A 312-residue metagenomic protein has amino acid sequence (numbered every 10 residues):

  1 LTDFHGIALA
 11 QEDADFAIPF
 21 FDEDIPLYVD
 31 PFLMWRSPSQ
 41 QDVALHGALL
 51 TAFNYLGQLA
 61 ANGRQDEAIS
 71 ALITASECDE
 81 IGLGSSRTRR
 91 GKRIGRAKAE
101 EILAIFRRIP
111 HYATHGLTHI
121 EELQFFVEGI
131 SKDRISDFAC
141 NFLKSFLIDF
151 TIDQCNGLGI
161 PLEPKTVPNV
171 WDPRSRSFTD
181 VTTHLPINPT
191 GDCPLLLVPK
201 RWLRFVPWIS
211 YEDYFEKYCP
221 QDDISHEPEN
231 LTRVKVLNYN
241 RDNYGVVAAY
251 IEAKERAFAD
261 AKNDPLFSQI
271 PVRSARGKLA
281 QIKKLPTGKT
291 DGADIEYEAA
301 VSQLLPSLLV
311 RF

Functional and structural regions predicted by a protein language model:
L1-L158: Long, contiguous, compositionally biased segments that the model treats as domain-scale units
Q41-V43, G157, P161, S210-E212 (+1 more regions): General "foldedness" signal
L158-V170: Short, glycine/acidic-rich hinge or "gate" loops at secondary-structure transitions that mediate conformational
V167-F312: The feature marks a conserved, polyanion-engaging helical scaffold used by nucleic-acid processing enzymes and innate
